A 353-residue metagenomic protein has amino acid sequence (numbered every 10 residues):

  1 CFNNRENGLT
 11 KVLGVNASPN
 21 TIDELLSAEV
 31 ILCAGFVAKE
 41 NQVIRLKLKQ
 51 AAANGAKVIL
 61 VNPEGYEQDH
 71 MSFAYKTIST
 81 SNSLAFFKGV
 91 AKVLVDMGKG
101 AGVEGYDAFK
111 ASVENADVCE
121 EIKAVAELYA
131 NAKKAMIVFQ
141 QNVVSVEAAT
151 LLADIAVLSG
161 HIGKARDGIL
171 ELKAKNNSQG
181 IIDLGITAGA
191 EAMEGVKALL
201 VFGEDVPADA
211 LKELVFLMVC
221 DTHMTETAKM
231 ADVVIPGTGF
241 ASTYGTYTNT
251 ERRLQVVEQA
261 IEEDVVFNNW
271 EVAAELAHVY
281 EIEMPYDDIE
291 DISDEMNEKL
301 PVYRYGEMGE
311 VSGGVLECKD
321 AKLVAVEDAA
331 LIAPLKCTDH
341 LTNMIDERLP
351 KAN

Functional and structural regions predicted by a protein language model:
F2-E307, N353: Non-catalytic alpha/beta scaffold blocks inside enzyme catalytic domains
A148-A153, I292-N353: Long, low-complexity segments enriched in small/aliphatic residues
